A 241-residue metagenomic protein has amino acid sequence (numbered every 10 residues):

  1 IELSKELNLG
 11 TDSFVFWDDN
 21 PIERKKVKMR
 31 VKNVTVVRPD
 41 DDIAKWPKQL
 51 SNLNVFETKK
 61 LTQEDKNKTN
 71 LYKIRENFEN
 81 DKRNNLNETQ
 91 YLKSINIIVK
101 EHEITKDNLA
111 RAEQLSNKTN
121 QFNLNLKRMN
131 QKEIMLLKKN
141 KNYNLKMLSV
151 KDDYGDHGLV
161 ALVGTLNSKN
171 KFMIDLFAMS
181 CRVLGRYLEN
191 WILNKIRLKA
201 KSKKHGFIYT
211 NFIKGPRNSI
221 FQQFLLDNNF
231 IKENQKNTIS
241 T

Functional and structural regions predicted by a protein language model:
L3-P21, V27: Conserved Lys-Pro-Asp/Glu-containing loop-to-beta segment of HAD-superfamily phosphomonoesterases, centered on
E6, K28, K32-I95, L198-T241: Terminal substrate-recognition subdomain of acyl/acetyltransferases
L9-T11, N142-Y143, K203-H205: Short, high-confidence coil segments that cap the C-terminus of an alpha-helix and link into the following beta-strand
T11-V15, I98, F122: Short active-site oxyanion
F16, E23-R24, V36, I174 (+2 more regions): Extended, hydrophobic alpha-helical segments in both membrane/secreted and soluble proteins
I22, D107, P216-I220: Short alpha-helical
K100-R182: A conserved beta-strand-loop-helix scaffold within acyl/acetyltransferase catalytic domains
V150-D153, G158-N234: Acyl-donor binding region in acyl/amide transferases
